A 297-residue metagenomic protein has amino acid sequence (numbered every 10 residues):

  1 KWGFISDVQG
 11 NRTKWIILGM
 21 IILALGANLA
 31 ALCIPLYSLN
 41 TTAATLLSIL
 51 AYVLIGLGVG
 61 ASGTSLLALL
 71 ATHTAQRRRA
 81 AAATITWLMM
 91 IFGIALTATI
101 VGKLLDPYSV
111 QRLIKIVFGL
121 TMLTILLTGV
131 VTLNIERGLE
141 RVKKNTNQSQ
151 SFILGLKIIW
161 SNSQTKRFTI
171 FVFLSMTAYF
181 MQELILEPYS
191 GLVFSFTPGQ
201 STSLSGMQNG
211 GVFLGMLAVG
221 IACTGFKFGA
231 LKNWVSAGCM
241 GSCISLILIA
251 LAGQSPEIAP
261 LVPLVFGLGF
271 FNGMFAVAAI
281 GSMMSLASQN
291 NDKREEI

Functional and structural regions predicted by a protein language model:
K1-N11, L105, G215-L231: Helix-to-loop junctions at the C-terminal end of transmembrane segments in multipass secondary transporters
L18-T42, C239-P256: C-terminal ends and interior cores of transmembrane alpha-helices in multi-pass membrane transporters/permeases
V53, W160-Q182: Pair of pore-lining "gating" transmembrane helices in MFS-fold secondary transporters
A80-L105, Q208: Glycine-rich segments within core transmembrane alpha-helices of 12-TM secondary carriers
G138-T169, V193: Juxtamembrane intracellular "pre-TM" segments in multi-pass secondary transporters
L184-T202: Short amphipathic helix-loop junctions that connect adjacent transmembrane helices in Major Facilitator Superfamily/SLC
S201-F226, S242-S245: Transmembrane alpha-helices of Major Facilitator/SLC transporters
K232-A279: C-terminal transmembrane helical hairpin of 12-TM major facilitator-type secondary transporters
